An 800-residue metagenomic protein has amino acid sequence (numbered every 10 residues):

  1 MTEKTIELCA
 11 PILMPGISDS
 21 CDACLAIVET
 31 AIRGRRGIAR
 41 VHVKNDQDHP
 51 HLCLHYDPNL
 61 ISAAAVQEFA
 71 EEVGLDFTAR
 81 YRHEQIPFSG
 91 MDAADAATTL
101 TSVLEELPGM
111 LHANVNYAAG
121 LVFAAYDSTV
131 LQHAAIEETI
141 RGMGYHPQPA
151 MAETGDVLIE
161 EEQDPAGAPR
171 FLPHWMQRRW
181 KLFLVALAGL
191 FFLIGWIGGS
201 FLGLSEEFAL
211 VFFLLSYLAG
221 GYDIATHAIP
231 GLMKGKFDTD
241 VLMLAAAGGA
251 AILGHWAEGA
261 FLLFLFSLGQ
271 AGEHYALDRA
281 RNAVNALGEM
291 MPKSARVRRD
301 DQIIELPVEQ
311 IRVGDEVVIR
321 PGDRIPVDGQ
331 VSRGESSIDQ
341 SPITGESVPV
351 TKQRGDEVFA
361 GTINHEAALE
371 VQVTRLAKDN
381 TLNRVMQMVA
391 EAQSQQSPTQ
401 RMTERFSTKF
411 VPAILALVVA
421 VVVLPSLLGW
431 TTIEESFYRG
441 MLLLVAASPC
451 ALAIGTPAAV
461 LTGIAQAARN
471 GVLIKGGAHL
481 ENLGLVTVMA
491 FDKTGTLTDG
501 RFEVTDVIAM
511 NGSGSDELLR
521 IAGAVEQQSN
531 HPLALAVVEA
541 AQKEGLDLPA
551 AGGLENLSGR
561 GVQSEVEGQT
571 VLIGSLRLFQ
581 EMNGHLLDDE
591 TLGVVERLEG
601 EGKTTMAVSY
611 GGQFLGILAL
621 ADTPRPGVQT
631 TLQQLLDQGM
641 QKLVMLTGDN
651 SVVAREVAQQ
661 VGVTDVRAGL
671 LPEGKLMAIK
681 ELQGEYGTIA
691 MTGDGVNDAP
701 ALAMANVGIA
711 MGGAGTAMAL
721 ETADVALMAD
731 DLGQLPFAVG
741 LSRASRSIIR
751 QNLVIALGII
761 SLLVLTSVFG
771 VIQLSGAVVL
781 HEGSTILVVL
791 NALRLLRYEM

Functional and structural regions predicted by a protein language model:
M1-E206, A286, D301-E305, N383 (+2 more regions): Flexible metal-binding regulatory segments at protein termini and peripheral loops
R40-D46, H112-A124, V130, A286-D379 (+3 more regions): Conserved cytosolic catalytic loops of P-type ATPases
P108, A286, G477-N697, A703-V707 (+1 more regions): Cytosolic catalytic headpiece
G142-Q148, D156-W175, W196, F213-R298 (+6 more regions): Actuator/coupling domain of P-type ATPases
L184-L193, M402-W430, R439, L443-S448 (+2 more regions): Bilayer-spanning, highly hydrophobic alpha-helical transmembrane segments
I197-L202, A225-A228, M233, A245 (+8 more regions): Membrane-embedded alpha-helical bundles of multi-pass transporters
A228, H255, A276, A295 (+28 more regions): Residue-level signature of catalytic and energy-coupling elements of molecular machines, predominantly ATP/GTP-dependent
L242-L244, R279, V284, K293 (+8 more regions): Conserved catalytic phosphorylation-site environment of P-type ATPases
